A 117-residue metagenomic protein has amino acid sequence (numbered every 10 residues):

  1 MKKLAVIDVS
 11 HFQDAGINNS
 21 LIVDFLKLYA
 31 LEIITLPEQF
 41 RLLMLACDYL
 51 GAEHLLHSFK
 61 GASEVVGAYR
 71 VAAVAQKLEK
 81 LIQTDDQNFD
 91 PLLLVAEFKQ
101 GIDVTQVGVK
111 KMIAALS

Functional and structural regions predicted by a protein language model:
M1-H54, S58, A62-S117: Two-component system phosphorelay core
